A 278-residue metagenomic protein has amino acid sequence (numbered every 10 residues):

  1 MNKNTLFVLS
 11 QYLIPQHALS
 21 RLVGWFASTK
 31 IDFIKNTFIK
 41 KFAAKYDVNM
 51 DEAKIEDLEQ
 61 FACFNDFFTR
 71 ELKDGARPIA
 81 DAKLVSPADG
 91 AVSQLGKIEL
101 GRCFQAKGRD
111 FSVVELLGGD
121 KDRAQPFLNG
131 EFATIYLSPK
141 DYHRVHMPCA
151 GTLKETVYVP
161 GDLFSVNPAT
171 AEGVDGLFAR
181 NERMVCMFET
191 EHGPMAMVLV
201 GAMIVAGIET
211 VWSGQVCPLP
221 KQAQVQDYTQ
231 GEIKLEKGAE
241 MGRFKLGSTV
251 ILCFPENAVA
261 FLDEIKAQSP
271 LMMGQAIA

Functional and structural regions predicted by a protein language model:
M1-A278: Contiguous, well-folded functional domains in the mature portion of proteins
